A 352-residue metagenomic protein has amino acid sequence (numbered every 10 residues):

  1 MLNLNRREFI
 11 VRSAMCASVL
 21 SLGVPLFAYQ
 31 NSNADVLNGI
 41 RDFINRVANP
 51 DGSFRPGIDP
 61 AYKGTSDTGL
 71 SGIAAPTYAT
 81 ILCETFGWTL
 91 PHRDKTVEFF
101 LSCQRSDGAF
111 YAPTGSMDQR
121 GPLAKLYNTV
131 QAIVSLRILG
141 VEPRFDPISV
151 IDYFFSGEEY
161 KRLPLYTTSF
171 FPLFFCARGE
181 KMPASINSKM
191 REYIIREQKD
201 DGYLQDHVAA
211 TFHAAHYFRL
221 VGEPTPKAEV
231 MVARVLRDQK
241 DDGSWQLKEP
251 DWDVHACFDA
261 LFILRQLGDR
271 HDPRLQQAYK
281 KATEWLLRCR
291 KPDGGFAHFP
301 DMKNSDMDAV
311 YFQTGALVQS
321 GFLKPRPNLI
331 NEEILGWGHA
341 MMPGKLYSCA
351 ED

Functional and structural regions predicted by a protein language model:
M1-A17: N-terminal secretory signal peptides and thylakoid transit peptides that target proteins across membranes
I10, M15, N33, P60-L90 (+6 more regions): An alpha-helical repeat/solenoid feature that recognizes helix-turn-helix modules
L22-L26: C-terminal segment of classical bacterial N-terminal signal peptides
V36-S53, H92-F110, P143-L163, M182-G202 (+3 more regions): Long, well-ordered core segments of solenoidal/helical folds
R55-I58: Mature extracytoplasmic or organellar-lumen-exposed domains after removal of signal/transit peptides
